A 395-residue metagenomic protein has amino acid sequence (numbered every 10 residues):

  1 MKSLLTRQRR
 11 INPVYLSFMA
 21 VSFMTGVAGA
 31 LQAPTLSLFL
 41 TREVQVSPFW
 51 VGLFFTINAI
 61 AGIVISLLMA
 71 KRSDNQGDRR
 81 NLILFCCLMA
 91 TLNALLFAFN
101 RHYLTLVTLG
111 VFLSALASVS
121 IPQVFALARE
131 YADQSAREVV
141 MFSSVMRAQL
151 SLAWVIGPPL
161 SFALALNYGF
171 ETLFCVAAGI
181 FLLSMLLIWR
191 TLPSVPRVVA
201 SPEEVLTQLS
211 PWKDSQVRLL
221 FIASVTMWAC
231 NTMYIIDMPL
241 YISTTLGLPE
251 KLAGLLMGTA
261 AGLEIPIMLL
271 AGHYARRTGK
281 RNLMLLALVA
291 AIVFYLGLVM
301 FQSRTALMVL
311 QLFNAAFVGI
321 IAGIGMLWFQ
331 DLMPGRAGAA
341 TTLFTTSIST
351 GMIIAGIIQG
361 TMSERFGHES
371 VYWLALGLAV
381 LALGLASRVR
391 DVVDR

Functional and structural regions predicted by a protein language model:
M1-N12, T191-A223: Juxtamembrane intracellular "pre-TM" segments in multi-pass secondary transporters
L4-A59, N231-I242: Helix-loop boundary and gating motifs at the non-cytosolic
F23, L104-I121, V225, A306-I320: Hydrophobic core of transmembrane alpha-helices in multi-pass small-molecule transporters, especially MFS/SLC-type
I65-D78, A165, I267-G279, S363: Helix-to-loop junctions at the C-terminal end of transmembrane segments in multipass secondary transporters
N81-L95, A178, N282-G297, L376: Structural signature of the two symmetry-related core transmembrane helices
S118-D133, I320-M333: Intracellular juxtamembrane helix-capping segments at the cytosolic ends of symmetry-related transmembrane helices
R281-G325: C-terminal transmembrane helical hairpin of 12-TM major facilitator-type secondary transporters
G335-R365: A late C-terminal transmembrane helix in Major Facilitator Superfamily
